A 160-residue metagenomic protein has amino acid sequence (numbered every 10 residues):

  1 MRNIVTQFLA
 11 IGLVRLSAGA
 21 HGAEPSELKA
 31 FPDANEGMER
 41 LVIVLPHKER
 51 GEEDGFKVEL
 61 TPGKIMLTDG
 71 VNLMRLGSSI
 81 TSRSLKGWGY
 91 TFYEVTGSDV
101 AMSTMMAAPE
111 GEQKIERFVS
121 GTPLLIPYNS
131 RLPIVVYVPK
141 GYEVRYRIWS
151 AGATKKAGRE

Functional and structural regions predicted by a protein language model:
M1-F8: Bacterial N-terminal signal peptides that target proteins for export
L9-V14: Hydrophobic helical h-region of N-terminal Sec-dependent signal peptides in bacterial secretory/periplasmic proteins
S17-A18: N-terminal signal peptide c-region/cleavage motif recognized by signal peptidases
H21-M66: N-terminal export/targeting and maturation segments
M38, W88-Y90, N129-R131: Extracytoplasmic
E52-G121: Mature extracytoplasmic domains of secretory-pathway proteins
P127-E160: C-terminal partner/receptor-binding element of secreted or periplasmic proteins
